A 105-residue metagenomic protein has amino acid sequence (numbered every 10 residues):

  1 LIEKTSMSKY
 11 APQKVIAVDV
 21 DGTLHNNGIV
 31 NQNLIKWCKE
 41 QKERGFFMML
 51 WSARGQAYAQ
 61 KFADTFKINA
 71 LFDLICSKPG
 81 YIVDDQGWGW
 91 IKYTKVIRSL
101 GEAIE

Functional and structural regions predicted by a protein language model:
L1-E105: HAD-like aspartate-dependent phosphatase fold
